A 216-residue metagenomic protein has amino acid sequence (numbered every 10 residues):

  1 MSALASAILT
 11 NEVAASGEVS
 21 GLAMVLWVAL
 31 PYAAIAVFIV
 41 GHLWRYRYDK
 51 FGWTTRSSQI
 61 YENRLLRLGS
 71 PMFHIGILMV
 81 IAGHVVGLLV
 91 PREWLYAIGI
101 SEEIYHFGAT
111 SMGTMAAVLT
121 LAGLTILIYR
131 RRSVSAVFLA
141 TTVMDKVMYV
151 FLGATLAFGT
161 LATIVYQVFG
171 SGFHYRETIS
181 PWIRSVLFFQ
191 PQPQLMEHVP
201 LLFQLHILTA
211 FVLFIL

Functional and structural regions predicted by a protein language model:
M1-L26: Short, strongly hydrophobic alpha-helical membrane anchors
V28-R45, T55-L216: Membrane-embedded alpha-helical bundles of multi-pass integral membrane proteins
